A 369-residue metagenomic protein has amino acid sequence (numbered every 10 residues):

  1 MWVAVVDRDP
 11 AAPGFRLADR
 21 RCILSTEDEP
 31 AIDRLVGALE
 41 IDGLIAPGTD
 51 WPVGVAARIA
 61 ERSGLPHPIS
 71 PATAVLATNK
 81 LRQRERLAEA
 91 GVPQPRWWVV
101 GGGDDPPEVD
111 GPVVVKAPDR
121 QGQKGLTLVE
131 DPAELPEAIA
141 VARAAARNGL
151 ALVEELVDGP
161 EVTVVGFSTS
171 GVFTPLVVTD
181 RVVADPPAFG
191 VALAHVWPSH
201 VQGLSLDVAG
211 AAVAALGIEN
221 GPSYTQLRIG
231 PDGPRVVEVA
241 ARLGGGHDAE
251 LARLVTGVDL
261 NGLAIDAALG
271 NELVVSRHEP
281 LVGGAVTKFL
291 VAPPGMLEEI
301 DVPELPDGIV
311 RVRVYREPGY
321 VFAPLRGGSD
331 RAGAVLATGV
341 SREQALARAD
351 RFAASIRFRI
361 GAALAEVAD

Functional and structural regions predicted by a protein language model:
W2, L39-N79, G91-V99: A short, GP-enriched loop/loop-strand-helix hinge that lies immediately N-terminal to, or at the N-terminal rim
V6-P13: Short, polar loop motifs at secondary-structure junctions
R16-L35: Glycine-rich, highly charged phosphate/nucleotide-binding loops
E29-L39, D104-D110: Short amphipathic alpha-helix with an adjacent loop that forms part of the alpha/beta core around
L76-L152, D158, T169-V172, P198-D207 (+2 more regions): Active-site nucleotide/adenylate-binding loops and adjacent lid/helix of ATP-dependent enzymes
E89, D104, L263-D369: Peripheral (often C-terminal) accessory segments that flank ATP-dependent C-N-forming ligase machineries
T127, E155, R253, A332-G339: Short, well-ordered beta-strand elements within core beta-sheets of diverse protein domains
A133, E155-I218, P222, I229 (+3 more regions): ATP-dependent carboxylate/phosphate-activation module, predominantly the ATP-grasp catalytic core and closely related
